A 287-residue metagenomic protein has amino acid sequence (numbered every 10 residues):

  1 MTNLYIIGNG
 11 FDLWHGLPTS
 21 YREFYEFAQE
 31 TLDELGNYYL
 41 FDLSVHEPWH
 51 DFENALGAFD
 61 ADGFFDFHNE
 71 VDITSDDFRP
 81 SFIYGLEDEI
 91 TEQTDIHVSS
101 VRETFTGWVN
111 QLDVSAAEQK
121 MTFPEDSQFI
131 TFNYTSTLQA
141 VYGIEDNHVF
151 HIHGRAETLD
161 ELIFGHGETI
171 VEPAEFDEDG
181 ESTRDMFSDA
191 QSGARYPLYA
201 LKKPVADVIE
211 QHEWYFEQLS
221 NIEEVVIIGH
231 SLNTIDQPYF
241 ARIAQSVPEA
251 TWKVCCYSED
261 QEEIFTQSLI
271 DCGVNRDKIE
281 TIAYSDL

Functional and structural regions predicted by a protein language model:
M1-L4, F11-V226, H230-A241, V247 (+2 more regions): Conserved catalytic-core helix/loop/strand module for nucleotide-ribose chemistry
